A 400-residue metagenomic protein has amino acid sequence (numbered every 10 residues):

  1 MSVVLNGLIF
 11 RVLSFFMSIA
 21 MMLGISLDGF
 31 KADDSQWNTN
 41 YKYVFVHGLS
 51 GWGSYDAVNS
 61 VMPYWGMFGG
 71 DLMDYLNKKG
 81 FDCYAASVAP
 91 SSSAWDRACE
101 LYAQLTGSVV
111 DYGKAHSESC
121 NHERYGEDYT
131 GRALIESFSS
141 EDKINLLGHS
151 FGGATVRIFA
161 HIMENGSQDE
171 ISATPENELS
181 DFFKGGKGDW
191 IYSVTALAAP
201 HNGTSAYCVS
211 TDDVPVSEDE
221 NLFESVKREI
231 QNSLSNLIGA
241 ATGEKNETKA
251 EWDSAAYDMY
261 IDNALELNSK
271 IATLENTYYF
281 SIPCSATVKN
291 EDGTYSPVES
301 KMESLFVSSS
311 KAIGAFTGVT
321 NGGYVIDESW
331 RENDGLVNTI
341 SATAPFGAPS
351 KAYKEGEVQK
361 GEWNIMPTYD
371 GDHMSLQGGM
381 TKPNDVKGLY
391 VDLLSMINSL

Functional and structural regions predicted by a protein language model:
V4-V12, F16-L147, F151-A196, G203-P215 (+1 more regions): N-terminal non-catalytic accessory region
H161-I162, G166-L400: Helical cap/lid subdomain of alpha/beta-hydrolase-fold lipid enzymes that gates access to the catalytic pocket
